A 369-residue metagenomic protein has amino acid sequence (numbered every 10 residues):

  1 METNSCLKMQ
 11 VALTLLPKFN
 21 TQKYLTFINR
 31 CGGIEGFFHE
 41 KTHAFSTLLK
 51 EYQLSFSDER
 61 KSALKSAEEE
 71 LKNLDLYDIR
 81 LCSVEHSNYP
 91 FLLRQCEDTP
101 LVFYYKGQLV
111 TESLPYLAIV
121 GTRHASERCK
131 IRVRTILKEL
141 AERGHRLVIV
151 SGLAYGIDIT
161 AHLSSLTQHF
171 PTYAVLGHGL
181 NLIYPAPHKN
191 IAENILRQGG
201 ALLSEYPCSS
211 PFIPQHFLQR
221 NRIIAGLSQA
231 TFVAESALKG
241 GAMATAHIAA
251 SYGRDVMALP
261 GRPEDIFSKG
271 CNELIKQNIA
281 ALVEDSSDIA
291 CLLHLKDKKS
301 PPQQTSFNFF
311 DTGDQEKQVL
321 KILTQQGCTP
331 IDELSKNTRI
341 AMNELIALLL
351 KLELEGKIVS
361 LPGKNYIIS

Functional and structural regions predicted by a protein language model:
M1-N88, L274, E355-K357, P362-S369: Short, small/acidic-rich helices and loops at N termini and domain boundaries of DNA replication/processing enzymes
E2-N4, S83-S369: Glycine-biased, small-residue-rich flexible motifs in mid-sequence functional cores and linkers
